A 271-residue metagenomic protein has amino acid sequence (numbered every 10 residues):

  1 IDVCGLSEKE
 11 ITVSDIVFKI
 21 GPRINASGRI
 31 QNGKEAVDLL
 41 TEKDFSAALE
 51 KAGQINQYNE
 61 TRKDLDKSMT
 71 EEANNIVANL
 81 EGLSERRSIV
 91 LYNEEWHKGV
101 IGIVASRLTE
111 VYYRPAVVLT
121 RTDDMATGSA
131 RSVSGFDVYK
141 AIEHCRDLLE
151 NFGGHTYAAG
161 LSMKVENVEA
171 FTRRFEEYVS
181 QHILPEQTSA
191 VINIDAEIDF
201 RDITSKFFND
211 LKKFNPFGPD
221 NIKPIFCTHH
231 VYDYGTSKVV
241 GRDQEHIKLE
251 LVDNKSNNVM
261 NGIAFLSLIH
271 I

Functional and structural regions predicted by a protein language model:
I1-E166: Hydrophobic helix-and-loop "lid/oligomerization" segment in the mid-to-C-terminal part of catalytic domains
F45-G53, Q57-L91, F136, H144-L268: Mid-to-C-terminal polyanion-binding domains and interfaces
